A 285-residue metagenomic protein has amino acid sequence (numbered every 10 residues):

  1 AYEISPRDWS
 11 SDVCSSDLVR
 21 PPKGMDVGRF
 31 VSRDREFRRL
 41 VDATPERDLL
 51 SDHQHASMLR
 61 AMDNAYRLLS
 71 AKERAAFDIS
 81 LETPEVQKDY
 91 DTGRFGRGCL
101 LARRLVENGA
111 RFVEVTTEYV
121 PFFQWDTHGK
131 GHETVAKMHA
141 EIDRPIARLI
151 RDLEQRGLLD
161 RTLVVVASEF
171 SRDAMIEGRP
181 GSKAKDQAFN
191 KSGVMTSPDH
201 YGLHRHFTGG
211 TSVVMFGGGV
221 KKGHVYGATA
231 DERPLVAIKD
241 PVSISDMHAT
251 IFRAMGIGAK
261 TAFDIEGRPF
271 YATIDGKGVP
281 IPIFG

Functional and structural regions predicted by a protein language model:
A1-S5: Short, well-ordered junction/capping motifs at the entry into regular secondary structure
R7-G285: Ligand-binding pockets and gating/stacking loops
